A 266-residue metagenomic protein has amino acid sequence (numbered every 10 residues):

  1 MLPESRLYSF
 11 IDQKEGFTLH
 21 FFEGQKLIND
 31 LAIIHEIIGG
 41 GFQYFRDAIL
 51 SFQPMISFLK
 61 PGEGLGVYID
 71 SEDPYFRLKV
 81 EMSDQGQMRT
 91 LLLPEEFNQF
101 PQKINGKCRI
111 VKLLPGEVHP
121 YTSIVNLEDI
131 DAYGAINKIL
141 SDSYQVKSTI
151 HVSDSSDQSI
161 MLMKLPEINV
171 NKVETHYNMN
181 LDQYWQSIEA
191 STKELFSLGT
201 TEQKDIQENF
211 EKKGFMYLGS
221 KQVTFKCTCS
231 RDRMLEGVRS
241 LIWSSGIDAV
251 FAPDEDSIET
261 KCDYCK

Functional and structural regions predicted by a protein language model:
M1-G219: Interaction interfaces in information-processing and related assembly proteins
D182-K266: Cys/His-clustered metal-coordination modules, chiefly Zn-binding fingers
